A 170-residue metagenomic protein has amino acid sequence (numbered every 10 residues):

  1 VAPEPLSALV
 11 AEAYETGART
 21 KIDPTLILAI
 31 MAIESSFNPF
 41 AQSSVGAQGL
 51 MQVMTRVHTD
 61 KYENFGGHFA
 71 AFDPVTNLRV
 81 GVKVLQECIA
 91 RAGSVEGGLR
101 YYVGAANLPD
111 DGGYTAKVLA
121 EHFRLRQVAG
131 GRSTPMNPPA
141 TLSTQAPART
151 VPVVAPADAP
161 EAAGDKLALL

Functional and structural regions predicted by a protein language model:
V1-T144: Catalytic glycan-binding domains that act on GlcNAc-containing polysaccharides
R132-L170: Low-complexity, Gly/Ser/Thr/Pro-rich intrinsically disordered linker/tail segments
